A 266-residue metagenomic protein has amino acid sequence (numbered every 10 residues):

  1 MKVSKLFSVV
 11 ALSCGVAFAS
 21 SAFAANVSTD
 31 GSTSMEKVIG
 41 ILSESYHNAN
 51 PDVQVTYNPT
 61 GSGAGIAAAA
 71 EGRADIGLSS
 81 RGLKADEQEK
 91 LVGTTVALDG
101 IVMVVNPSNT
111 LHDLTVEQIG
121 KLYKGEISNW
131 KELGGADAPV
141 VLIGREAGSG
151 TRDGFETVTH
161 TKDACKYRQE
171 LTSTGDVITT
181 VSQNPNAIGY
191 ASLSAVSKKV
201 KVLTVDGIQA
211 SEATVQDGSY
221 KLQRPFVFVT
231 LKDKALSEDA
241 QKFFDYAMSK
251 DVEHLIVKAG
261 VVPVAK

Functional and structural regions predicted by a protein language model:
M1-V10: Bacterial N-terminal signal peptides that target proteins for export
F18-A24: Sec/Tat signal peptide C-region and signal peptidase I cleavage site
A24-K266: Exported/periplasmic ABC-transporter solute-binding proteins
